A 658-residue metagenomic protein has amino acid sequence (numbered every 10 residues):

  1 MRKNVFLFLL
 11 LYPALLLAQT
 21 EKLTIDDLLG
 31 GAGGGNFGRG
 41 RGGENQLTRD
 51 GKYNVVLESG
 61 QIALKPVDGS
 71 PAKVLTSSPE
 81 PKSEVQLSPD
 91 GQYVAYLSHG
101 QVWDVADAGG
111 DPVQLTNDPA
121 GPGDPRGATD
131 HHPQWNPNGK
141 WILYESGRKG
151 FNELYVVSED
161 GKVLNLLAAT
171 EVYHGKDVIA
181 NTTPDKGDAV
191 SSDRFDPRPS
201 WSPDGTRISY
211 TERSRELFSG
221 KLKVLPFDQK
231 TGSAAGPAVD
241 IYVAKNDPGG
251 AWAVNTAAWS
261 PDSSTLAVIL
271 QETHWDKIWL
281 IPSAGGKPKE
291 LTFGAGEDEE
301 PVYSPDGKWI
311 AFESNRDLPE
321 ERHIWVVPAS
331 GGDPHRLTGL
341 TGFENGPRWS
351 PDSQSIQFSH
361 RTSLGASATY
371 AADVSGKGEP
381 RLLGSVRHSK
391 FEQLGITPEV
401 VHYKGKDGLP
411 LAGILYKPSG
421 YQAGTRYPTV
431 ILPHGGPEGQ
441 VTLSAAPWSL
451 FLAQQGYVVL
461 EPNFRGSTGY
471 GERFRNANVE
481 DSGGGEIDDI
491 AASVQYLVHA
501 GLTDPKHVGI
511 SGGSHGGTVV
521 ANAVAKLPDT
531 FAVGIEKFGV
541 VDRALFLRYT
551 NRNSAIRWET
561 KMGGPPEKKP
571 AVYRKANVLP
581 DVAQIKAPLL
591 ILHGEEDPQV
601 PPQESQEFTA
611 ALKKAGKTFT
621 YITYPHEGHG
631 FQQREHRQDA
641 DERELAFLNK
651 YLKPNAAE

Functional and structural regions predicted by a protein language model:
Q19-T20, T24, G30-E44, E658: Disordered, low-complexity segments in secreted/periplasmic proteins that are enriched in proline
K22-I25, P71-K73, G110-P112, K162-L164 (+5 more regions): Predominantly a core beta-strand signature of beta-propeller blades across repeat-based propeller domains
G34-V55, P79-L97, A120-E145, F151-L154 (+13 more regions): Conserved beta-propeller blade repeats
Q61-A63, G100-W103, F151-Y155, L217-V224 (+3 more regions): Structural motif
P66-S70, A106-G110, S158-K162, F227-K230 (+3 more regions): Short loop/turn segments that connect beta-strands within beta-propeller blades
P122, G384-K506, G513-S514, F546-I556: Cap/lid segment of the alpha/beta-hydrolase catalytic domain
E461-E658: Active-site-proximal cap/loop segments of hydrolase catalytic domains
